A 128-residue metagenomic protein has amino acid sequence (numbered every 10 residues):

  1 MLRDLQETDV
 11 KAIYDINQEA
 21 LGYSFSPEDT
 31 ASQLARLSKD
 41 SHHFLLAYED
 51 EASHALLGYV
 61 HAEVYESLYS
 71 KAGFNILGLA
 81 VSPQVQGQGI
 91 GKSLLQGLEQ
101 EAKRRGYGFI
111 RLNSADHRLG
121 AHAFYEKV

Functional and structural regions predicted by a protein language model:
M1-Q6, Q86, R118: Short, cationic motifs built from Arg/Lys/His that form the positively charged side of catalytic pockets
D4-A72, L77, L95-Q96: Acetyl-CoA-dependent GNAT
D9, G78-A80, V85, G89 (+1 more regions): Conserved functional loop/turn residues at catalytic and ligand-binding sites
V64-S67, V81-Q84, H117-L119: Short coil/turn motifs at secondary-structure junctions
I76-L79, I110-S114: Conserved hydrophobic beta-strand within the GNAT/NAT acetyltransferase core sheet that lines the active-site cleft
V81, G87-Q100, A123-K127: Conserved acetyl-CoA-binding loop-helix of GNAT-fold acetyltransferases
K92, R104, G108, D116-V128: Conserved active-site alpha-helix within GNAT-family acetyltransferase domains
